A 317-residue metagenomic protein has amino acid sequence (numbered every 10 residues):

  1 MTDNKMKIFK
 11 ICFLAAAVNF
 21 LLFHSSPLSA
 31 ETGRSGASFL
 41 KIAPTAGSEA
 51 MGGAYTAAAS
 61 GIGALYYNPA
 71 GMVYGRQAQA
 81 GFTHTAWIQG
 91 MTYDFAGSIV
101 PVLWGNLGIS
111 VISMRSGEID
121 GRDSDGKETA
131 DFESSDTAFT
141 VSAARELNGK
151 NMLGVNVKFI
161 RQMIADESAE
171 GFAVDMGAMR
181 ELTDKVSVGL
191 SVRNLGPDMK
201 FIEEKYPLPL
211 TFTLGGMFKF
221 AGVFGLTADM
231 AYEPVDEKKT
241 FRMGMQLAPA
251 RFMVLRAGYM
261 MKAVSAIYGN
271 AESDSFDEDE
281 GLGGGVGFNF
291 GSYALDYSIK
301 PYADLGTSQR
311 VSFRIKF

Functional and structural regions predicted by a protein language model:
M1-T2, L21: Disordered, low-complexity tails and leader-like regions
D3-F13: Bacterial N-terminal signal peptides that target proteins for export
M6, P27-L28: Serine/proline-rich low-complexity intrinsically disordered segments, especially terminal tails, linkers
C12-H24: Bacterial N-terminal signal peptides
S29-A58, Q77-A80, T85-W87, T92-F317: Outer-membrane beta-barrel porins/channels
G63-Y74: N-terminal periplasmic accessory domains that precede and gate Gram-negative outer-membrane beta-barrel machines
